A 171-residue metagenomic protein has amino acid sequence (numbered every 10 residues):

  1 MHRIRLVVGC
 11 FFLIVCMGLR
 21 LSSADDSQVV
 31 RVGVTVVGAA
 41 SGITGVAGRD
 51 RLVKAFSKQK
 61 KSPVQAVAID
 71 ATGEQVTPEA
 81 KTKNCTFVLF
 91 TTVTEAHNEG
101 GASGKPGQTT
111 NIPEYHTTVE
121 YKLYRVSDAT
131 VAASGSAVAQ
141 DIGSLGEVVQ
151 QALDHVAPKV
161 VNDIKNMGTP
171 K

Functional and structural regions predicted by a protein language model:
H2-R5, C10-V64, K81-T82, S136-V138 (+1 more regions): A structural "domain/chain start" motif
A39-S41, A71-G73, T94-N98, A139-S144: Solvent-exposed loop/turn segments at secondary-structure junctions within structured extracellular/periplasmic domains
T44, G48, L52, T72 (+3 more regions): Stable alpha-helical elements in mature extracytoplasmic
S62-V64, T77, K105, A157 (+1 more regions): Intrinsic-disorder/low-complexity coil detector
P63-G73: Short beta->alpha junction loops
G73-V131: Surface-exposed short loop/turn segments
Q108-P170: Short secondary-structure boundary motifs at beta->alpha junctions and helix caps
